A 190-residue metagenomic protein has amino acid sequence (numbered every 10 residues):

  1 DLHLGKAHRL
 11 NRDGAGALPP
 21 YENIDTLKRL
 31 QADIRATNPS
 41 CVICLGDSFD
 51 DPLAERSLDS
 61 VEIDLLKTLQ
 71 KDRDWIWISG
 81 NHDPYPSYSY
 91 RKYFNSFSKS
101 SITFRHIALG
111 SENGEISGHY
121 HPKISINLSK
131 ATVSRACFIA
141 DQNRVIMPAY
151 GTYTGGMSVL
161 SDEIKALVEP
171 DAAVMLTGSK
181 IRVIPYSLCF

Functional and structural regions predicted by a protein language model:
L2-L45, F49-F190: Extended recognition/assembly regions associated with phosphoester-bond processing machinery
